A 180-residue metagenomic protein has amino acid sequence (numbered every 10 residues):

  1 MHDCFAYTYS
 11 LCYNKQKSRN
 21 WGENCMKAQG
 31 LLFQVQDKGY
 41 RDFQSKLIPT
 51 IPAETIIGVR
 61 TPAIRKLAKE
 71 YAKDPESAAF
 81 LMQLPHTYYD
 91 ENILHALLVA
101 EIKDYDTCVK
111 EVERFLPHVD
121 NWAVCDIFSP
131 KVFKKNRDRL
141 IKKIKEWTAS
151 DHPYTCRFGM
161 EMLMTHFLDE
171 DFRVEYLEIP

Functional and structural regions predicted by a protein language model:
K15-Q16: Ser/Thr/Pro/Gly-rich low-complexity, intrinsically disordered segments
G22-P180: Alpha-helical scaffold domains
